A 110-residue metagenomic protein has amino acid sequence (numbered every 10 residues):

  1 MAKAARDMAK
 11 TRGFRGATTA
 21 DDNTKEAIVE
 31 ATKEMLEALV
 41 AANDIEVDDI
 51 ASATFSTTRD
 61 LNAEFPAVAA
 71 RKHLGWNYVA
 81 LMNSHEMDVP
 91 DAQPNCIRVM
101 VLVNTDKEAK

Functional and structural regions predicted by a protein language model:
A2-K110: Terminal domain-initiation and capping elements
